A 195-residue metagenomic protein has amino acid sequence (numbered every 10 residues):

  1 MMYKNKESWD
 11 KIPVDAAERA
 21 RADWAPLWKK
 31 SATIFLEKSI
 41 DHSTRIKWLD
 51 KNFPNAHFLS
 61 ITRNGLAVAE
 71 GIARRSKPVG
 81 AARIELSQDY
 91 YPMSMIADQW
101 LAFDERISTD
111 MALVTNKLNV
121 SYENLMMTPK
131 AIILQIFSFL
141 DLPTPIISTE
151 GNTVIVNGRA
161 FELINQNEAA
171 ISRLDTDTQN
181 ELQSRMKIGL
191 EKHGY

Functional and structural regions predicted by a protein language model:
M1-K38, H42-S43, N52, P78-Y90 (+1 more regions): PAPS-dependent sulfation machinery
R21, I46, D104-S108: Generic structural signal for well-ordered alpha-helices, preferentially at hydrophobic/aromatic core positions
W28, L49-D50, S108-A112: N-terminal cationic-hydrophobic initiation segments that often serve targeting/anchoring roles
T33-I40, A56, A112-Q135, F139: Phosphate-binding beta-loop-alpha motif at adenosine-nucleotide cofactor sites
K38-D41, L49-R74: Conserved phosphate-donor/acceptor-positioning beta-strand/loop module used by diverse small-molecule
S39-T44, R159, L163: Short beta->alpha connector loops
A73-K77, A81-E85, D89-Y91, L101-T115 (+1 more regions): PAPS-dependent sulfotransferases, especially Golgi type II membrane carbohydrate sulfotransferases
